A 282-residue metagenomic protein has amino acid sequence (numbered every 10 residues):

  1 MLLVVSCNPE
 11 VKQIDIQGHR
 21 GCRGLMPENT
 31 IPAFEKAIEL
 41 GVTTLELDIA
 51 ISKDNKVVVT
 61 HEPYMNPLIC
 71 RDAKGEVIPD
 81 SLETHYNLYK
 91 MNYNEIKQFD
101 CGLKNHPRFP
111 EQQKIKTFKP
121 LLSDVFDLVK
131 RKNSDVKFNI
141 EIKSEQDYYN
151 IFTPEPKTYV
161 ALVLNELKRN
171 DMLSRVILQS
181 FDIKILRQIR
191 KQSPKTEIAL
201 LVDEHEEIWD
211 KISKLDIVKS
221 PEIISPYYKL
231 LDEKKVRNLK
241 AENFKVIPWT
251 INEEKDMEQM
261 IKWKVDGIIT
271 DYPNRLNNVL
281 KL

Functional and structural regions predicted by a protein language model:
C7-L282: Phosphate-group recognition and catalysis centered on beta-loop-alpha active-site segments
